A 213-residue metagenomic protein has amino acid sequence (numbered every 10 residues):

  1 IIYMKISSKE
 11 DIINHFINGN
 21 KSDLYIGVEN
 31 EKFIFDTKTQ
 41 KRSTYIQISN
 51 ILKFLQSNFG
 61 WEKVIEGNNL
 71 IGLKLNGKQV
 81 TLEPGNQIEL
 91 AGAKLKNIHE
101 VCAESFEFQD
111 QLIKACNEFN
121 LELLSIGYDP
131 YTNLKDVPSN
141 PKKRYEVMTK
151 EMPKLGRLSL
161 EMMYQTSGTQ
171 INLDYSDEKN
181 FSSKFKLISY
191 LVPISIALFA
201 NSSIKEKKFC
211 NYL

Functional and structural regions predicted by a protein language model:
Y3-R157, Q165: Terminal catalytic/cofactor-binding subdomain
N117, Y128-L213: Loop-rich catalytic cores of soluble enzymes, especially ATP-dependent carboxylate-amine ligases and other
